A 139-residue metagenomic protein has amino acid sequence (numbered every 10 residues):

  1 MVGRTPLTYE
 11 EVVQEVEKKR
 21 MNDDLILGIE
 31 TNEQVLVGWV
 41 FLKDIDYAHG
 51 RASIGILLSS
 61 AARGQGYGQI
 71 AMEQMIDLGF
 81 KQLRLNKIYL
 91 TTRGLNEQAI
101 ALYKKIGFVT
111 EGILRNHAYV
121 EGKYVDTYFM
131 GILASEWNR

Functional and structural regions predicted by a protein language model:
M1-A61, V125, L133: GNAT-family acyltransferases
E30-T31, L114, Y119: Core beta-strand residues in small-molecule sensory/regulatory alpha/beta domains
L58, G64-L78, E97-K105: Conserved acetyl-CoA-binding loop-helix of GNAT-fold acetyltransferases
S59, L90-I100, H117-K123: Conserved beta-strand-loop-alpha-helix junction that forms the acyl-donor binding cleft
K81-T91: Conserved GNAT acetyl-CoA-binding A-motif
Y103, F108, M130: Conserved active-site tyrosine of GNAT-family acetyltransferases
K123-R139: Terminal substrate-recognition subdomain of acyl/acetyltransferases
